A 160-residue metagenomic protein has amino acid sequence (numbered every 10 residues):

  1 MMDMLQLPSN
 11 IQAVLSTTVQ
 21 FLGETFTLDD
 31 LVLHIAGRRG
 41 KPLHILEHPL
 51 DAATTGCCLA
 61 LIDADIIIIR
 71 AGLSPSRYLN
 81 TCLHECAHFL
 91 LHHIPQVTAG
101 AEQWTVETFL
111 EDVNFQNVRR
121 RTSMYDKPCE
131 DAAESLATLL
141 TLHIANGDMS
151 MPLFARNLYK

Functional and structural regions predicted by a protein language model:
M2-G37, Q96-K160: Metalloprotease/metallohydrolase-associated module, dominated by Zn2+-dependent proteases
V32, A60-I62, H84-C86: General N-terminal targeting signals
K41-L79, F89-H92: Active-site scaffold of zinc-dependent metalloenzymes
P75, L79-L83, C129-A133: Short, charged, low-complexity patches
L79-E102: Short, internal acidic amphipathic alpha-helical interface segments that mediate docking to partner proteins
